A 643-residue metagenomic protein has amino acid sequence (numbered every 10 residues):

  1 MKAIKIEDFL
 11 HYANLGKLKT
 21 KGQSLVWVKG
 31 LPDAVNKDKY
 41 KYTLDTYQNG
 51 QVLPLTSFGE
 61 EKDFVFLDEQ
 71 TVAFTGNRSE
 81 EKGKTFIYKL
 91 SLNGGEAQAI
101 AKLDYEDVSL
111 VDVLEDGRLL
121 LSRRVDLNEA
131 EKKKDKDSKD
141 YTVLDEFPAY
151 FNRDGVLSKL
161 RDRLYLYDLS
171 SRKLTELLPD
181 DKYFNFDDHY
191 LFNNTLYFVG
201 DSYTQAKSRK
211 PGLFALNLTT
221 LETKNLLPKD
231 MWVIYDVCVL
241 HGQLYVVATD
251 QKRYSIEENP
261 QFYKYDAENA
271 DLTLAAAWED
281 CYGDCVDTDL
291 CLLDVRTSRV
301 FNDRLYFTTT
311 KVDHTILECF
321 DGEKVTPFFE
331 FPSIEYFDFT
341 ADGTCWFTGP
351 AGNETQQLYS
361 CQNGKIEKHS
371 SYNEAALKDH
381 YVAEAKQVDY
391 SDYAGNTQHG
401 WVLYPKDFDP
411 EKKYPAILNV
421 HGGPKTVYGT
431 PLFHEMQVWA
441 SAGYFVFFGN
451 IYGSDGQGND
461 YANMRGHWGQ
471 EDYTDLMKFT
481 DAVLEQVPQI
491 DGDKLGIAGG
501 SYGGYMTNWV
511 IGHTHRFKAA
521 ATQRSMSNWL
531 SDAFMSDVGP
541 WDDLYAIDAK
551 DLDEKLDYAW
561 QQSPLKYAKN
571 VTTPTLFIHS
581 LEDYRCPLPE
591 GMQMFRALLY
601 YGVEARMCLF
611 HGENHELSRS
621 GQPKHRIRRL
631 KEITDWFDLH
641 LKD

Functional and structural regions predicted by a protein language model:
M1-N14, D45-K62, L90-D107, Y167-F186 (+10 more regions): Multi-bladed beta-propeller domains
E7-Y42, D187: Beta-strand-rich domains and repeat architectures in extracellular enzymes and scaffolds, especially beta-propellers
G16-K17, L157-R163, D187, T315 (+5 more regions): Non-catalytic accessory segments flanking enzyme active sites
L18-Q23, D63-T71, L110-R118, D188-T195 (+3 more regions): Blade-terminus and WD-like Trp-Asp/Gly-His loop motifs, strongest in beta-propeller folds
W27-N36, D68, A73-E80, L121-D126 (+8 more regions): Beta-strand C-termini and the immediately following turn/loop, strongest in propeller blades
K41-T43, R124-Y165, P260-Y263, A275-A277 (+2 more regions): Predominantly five- to eight-bladed beta-propeller fold
Y372, A376-D493, G500: Cap/lid segment of the alpha/beta-hydrolase catalytic domain
I451-D643: Active-site-proximal cap/loop segments of hydrolase catalytic domains
